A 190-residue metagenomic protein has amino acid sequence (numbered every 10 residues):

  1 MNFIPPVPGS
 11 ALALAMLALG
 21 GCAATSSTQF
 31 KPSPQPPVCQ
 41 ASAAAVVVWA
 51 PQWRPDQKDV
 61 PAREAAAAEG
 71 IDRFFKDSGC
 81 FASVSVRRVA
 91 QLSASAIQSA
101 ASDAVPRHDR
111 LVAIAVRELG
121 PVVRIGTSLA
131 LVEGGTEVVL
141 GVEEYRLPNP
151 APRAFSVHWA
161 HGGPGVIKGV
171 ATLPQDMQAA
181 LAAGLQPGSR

Functional and structural regions predicted by a protein language model:
M1-C22: Sec-dependent bacterial lipoprotein signal peptides
C22-C80, H158, Q186-R190: A structural "domain/chain start" motif
W53-A62, L129, G163-K168: Second-shell loop/turn segments in exported
W53-P55, Q91-S93, R117-V122, G162: Solvent-exposed loop/turn segments at secondary-structure junctions within structured extracellular/periplasmic domains
K76-S95: Short beta-strand->alpha-helix linker/helix-N-cap micro-motif that forms a surface specificity/interaction loop
A94-P152: Surface-exposed short loop/turn segments
V132-R190: Short secondary-structure boundary motifs at beta->alpha junctions and helix caps
